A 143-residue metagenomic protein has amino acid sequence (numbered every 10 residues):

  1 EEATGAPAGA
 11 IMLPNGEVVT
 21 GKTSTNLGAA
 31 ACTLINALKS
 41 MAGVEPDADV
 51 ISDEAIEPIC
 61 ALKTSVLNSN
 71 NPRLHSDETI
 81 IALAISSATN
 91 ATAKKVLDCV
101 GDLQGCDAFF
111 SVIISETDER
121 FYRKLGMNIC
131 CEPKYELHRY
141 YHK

Functional and structural regions predicted by a protein language model:
E1-L74: Conserved mixed alpha/beta catalytic, RNA-binding, or beta-rich assembly cores of soluble enzyme, regulatory
A48, D53-K143: C-terminal binding/interaction regions
